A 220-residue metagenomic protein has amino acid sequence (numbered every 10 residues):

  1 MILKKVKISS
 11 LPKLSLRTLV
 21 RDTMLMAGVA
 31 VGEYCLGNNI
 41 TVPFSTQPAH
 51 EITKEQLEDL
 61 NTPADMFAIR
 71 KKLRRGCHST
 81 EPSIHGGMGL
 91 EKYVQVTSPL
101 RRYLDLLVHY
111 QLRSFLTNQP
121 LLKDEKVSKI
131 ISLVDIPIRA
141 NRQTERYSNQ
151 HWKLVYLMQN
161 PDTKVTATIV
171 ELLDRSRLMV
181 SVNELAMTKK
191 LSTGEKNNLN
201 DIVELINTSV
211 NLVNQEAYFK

Functional and structural regions predicted by a protein language model:
M1-E204, T208-A217: Electropositive polyanion-binding surfaces
